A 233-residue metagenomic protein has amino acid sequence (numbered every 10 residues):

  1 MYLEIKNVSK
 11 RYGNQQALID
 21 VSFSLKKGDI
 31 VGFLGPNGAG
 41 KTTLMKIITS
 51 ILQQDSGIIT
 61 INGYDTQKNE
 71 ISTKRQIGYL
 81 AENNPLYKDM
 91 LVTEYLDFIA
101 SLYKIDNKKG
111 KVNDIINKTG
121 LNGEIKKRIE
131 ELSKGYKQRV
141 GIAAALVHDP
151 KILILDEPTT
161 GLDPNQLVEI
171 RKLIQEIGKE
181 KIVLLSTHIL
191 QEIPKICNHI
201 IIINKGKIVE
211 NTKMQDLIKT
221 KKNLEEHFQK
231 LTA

Functional and structural regions predicted by a protein language model:
G57-K68, S72-T73: Conserved ABC transporter NBD signature motif
D97, S101-E124: Conserved ABC ATPase "signature" region
L153-E157: Catalytic Walker B motif of ABC-type/P-loop ATPase nucleotide-binding domains
L167-K179: Helical segment within the ABC ATPase nucleotide-binding domain
N211-T212: ABC ATPase "signature
